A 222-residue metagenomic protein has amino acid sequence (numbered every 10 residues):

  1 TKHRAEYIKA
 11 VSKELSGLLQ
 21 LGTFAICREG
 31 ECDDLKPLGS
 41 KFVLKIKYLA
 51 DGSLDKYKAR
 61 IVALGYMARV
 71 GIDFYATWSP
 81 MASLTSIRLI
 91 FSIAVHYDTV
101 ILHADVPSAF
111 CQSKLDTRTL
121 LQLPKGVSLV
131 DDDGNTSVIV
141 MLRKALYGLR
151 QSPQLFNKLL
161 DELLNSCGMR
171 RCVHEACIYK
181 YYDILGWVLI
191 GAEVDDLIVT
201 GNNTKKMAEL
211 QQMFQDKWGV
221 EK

Functional and structural regions predicted by a protein language model:
T1-K222: Long, low-complexity, charge-biased intrinsically disordered regions
